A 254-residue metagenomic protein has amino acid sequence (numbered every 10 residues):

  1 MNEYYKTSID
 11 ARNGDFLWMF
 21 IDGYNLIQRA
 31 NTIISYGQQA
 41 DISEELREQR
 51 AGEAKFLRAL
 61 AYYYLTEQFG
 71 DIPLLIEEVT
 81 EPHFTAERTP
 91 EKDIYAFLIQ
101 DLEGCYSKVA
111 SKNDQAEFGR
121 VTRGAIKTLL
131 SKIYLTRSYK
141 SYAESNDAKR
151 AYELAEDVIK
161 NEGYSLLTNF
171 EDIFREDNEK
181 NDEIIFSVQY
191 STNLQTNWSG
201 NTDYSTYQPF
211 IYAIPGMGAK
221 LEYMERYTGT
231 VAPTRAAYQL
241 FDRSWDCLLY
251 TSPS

Functional and structural regions predicted by a protein language model:
M1, Y95, E103-G104, R120-S252: An aromatic- and glycine-enriched ligand-binding surface/loop that stacks and positions planar moieties
N2-F69, H83-T85, T89-A96, L102-A116: Conserved, well-structured interaction surfaces
G52, G70-D71, G119, G216-G218: Glycine-centered flexibility sites
Y64, Q68-D71, E77, T136 (+1 more regions): Alpha-solenoid helical repeat scaffolds
I76-H83: Short linear capping/connector segments at secondary-structure termini
